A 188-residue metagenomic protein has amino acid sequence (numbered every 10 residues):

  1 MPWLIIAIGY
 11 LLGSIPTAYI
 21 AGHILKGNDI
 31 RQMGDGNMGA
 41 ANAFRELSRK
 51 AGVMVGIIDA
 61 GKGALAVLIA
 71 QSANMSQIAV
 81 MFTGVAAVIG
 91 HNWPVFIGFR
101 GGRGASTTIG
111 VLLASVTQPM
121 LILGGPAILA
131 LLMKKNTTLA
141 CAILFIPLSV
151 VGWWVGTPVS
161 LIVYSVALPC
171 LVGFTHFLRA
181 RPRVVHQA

Functional and structural regions predicted by a protein language model:
I5, G9, S14, A18 (+14 more regions): Alpha-helical transmembrane segments in multi-pass membrane proteins
I6, G52-V53, V80, T108 (+2 more regions): Alpha-helical transmembrane segments and their helix-entry boundary regions
A18-A21, G90-R100, A127-K134, F174-R183: C-terminal ends of transmembrane helices
I20-G52, R100-G101, R181-A188: Cytosolic, membrane-interface loops and tails of multi-pass inner-membrane proteins
N28-N37, F96-I109, N136-P147: Short, non-helical or kinked segments that cap or interrupt transmembrane helices
F44-L47, A70-A73, G90, A105-K134 (+1 more regions): Interfacial segments of multi-pass membrane proteins
M120-I122, T137-F145, G156-P169: Loop-to-transmembrane alpha-helix initiation sites
G152-W153, T157-A188: C-terminal membrane-associated helical module and adjoining short loops/tails
